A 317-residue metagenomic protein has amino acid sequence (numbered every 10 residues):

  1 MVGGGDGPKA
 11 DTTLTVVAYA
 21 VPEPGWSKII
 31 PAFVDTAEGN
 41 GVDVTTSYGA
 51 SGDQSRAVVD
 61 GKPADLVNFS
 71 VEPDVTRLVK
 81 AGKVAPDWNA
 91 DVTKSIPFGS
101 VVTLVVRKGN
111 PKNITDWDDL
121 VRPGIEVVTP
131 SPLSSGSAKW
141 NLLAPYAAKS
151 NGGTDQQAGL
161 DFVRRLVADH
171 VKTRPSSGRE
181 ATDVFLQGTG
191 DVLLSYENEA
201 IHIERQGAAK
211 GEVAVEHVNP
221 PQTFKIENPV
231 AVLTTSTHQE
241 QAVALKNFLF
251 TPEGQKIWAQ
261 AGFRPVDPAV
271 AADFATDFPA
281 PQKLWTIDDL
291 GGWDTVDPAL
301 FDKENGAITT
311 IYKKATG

Functional and structural regions predicted by a protein language model:
M1-G5: Secretory targeting and sorting signals
G7-S134, K283, T316-G317: N-terminal segment of the mature folded domain
V21-S27, P132-D161: Bilobed "Venus flytrap"/periplasmic-binding protein-like clamshell domains and structurally analogous long
I96-V101, V163-V167, R174-P175, A208-Q239 (+1 more regions): Periplasmic-binding protein-like
V102-N110, I226-Q241, I257-A261, V266: A bilobed periplasmic-binding-protein/Venus flytrap-type ligand-binding module shared by bacterial periplasmic
G109-D116, S134, A147-D155, S236-A242: Short helix-loop capping/hinge motifs at secondary-structure junctions, enriched in acidic/polar residues
G152-P221: Ligand-binding pocket segment of bilobal, Venus flytrap-like solute-binding proteins
T237-G317: Extracellular/periplasmic juxtamembrane helices and adjacent flexible linkers that interface with membrane partners
